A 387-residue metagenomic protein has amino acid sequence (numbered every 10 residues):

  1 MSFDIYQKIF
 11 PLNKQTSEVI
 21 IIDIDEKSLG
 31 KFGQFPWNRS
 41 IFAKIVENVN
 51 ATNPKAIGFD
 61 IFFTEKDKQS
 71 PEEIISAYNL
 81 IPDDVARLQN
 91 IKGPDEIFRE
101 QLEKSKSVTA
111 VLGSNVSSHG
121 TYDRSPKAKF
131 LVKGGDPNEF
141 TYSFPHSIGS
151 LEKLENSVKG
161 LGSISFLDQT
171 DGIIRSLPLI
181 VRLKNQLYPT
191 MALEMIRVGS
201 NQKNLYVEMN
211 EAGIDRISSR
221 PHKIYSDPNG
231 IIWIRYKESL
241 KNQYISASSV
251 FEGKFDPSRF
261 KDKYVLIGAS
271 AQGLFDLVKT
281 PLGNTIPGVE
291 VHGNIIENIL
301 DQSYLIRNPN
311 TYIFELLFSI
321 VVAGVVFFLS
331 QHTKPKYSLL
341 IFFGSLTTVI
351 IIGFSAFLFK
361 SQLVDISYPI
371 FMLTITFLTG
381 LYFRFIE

Functional and structural regions predicted by a protein language model:
M1-H222, F260-G344: Non-transmembrane functional regions of envelope-associated proteins
D25, A192, S246-V250, V364-D365: Helix N-cap / beta->alpha transition motif
P145-G149, S239, A247-S249: Short Pro/Gly-enriched beta-strand edge/turn motifs at strand-loop
S165-F166, P369-F371: Flexible glycine/proline-rich, aromatic-decorated loop/lid segments
Y225-I245: Active-site Gly/Thr loop motif
V250-P257: Surface-exposed ligand/attachment interfaces on beta-rich extracellular proteins
V325-V364, T376-T379: Hydrophobic transmembrane alpha-helices
I370-E387: Juxtamembrane or sensor-core-proximal signal-transducing alpha helices that couple sensory domains to cytosolic
